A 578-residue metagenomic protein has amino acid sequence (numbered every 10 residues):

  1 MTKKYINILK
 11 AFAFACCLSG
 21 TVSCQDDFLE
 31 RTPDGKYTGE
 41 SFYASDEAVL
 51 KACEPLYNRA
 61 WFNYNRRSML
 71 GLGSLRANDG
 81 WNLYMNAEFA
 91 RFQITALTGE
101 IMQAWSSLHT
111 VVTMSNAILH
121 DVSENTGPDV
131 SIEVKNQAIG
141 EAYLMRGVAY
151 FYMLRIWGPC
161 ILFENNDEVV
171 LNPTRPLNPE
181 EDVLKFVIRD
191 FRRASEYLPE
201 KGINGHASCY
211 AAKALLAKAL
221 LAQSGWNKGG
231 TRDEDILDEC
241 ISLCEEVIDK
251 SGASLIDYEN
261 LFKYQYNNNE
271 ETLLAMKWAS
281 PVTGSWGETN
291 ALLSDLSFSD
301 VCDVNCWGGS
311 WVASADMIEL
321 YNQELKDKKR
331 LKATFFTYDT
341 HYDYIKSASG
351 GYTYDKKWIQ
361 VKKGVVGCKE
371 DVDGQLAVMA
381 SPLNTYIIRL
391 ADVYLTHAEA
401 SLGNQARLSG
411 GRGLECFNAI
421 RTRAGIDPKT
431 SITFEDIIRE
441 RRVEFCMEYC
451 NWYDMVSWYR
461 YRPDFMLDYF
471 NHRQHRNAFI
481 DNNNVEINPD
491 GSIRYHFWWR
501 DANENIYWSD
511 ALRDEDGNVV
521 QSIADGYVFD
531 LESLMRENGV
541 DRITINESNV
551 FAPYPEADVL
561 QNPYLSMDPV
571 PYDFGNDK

Functional and structural regions predicted by a protein language model:
M1-D34, D454-S457: Bacterial Sec-dependent N-terminal signal peptides
C24, L108-H109, F186, Y264-S299 (+2 more regions): Long, intrinsically disordered, low-complexity segments
C24-N86, L184, I188, R192-R193 (+2 more regions): An aromatic- and glycine-enriched ligand-binding surface/loop that stacks and positions planar moieties
S45-Y64, Y84-W157, P173, L177-K185 (+5 more regions): Conserved, well-structured interaction surfaces
L154-I156, I161, G202, A222-T231 (+1 more regions): Short coil/turn linking the two alpha-helices of tandem helical-hairpin repeats
N322-R389, P571-K578: Flexible, polar/acidic helix-loop-strand segments at domain edges
